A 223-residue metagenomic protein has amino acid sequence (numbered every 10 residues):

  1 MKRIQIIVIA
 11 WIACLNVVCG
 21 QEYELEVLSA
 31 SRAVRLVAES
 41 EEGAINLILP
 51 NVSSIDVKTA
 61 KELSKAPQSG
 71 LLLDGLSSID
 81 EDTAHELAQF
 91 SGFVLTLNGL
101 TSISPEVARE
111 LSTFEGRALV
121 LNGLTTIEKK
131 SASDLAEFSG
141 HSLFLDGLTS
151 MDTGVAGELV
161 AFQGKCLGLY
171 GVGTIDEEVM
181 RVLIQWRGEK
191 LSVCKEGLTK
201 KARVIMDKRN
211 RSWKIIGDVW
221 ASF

Functional and structural regions predicted by a protein language model:
K2-F223: N-terminal capping/linker segments that flank leucine-rich repeat
